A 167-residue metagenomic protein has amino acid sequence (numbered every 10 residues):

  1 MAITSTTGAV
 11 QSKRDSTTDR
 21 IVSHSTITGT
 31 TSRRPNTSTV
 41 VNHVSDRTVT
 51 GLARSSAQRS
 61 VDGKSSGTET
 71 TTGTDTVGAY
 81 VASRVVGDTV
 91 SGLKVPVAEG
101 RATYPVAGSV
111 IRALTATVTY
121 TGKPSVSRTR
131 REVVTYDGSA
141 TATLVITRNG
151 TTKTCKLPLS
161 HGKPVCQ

Functional and structural regions predicted by a protein language model:
M1-Q167: Low-complexity, intrinsically disordered segments exposed to solvent
